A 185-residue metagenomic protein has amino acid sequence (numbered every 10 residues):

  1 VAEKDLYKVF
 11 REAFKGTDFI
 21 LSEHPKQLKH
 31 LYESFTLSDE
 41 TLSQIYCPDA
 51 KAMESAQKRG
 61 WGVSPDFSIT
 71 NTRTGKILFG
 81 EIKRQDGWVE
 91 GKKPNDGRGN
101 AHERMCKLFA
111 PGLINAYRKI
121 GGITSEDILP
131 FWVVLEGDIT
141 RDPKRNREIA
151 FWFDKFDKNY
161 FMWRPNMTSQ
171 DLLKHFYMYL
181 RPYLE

Functional and structural regions predicted by a protein language model:
V1-F14: Nuclease catalytic cores
F14, L28-S38, K144-K155: Extended interaction regions within the primary functional domain
F14-I20: Short secondary-structure junctions
L21-E23, K92-K93: Short acidic alpha-helical/loop segments enriched in Asp/Glu that coordinate divalent cations
S22-G75: Active-site metal-binding core of divalent-cation-utilizing nuclease and nuclease-like domains
G62, D66-T70, I77-G80, P130-V133 (+2 more regions): Ordered hydrophobic segments in well-structured contexts
T74-L78, K83-I149: Catalytic cores of nucleic-acid endonucleases
S125, V134-E185: Non-catalytic C-terminal interaction segments of nucleic acid-processing enzymes
